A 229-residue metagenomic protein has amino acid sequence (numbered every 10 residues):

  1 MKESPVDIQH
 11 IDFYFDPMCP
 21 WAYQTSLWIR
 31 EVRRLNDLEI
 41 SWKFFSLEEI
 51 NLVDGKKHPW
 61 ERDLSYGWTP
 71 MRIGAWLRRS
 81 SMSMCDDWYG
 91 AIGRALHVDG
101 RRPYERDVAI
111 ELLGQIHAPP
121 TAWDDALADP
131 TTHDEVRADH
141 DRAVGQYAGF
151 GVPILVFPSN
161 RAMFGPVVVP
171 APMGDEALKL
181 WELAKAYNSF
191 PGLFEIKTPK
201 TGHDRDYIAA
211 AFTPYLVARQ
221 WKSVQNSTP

Functional and structural regions predicted by a protein language model:
M1-D7, V224-P229: Short, low-complexity, intrinsically disordered N-terminal peptides in bacterial proteins
S4-I29: Local sequence-structure signature of Cys/Sec-based thiol-disulfide redox active-site neighborhoods
Y14-F15, E61, D99, V224: A structural signal for the main folded, soluble domain(s) of proteins
M18, S81, D129-T132: Short beta->alpha junction loops/turns
Y23-L112, L183-P191, E195-P199, D204-Y207: Structural alpha/beta surface segment adjacent to cysteine/selenocysteine redox centers across thiol/disulfide enzymes
W28-V32, R106-P229: C-terminal cap of thioredoxin/glutaredoxin-like
